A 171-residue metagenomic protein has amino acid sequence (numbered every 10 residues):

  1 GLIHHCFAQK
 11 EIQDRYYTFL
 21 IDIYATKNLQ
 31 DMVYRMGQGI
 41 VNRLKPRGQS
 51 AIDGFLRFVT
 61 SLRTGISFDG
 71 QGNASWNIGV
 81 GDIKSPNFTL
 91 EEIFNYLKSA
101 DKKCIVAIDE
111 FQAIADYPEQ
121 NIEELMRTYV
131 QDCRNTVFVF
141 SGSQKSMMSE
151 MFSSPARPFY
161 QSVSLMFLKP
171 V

Functional and structural regions predicted by a protein language model:
G1-C104: P-loop NTPase nucleotide-binding core
A8, G37-Q38, I122-L125, P155-F159: Glycine-rich, phosphate-binding/catalytic loops in enzymes
D14-T18, R134-T136, Q161-S164: Short glycine-/polar-rich loops that comprise or flank the Walker A/P-loop and associated switch/sensor motifs
L20-I21, V139-F140, L168: Small/polar loops that bind or transfer phosphate-bearing groups
Y24-L29, A113, S143-M147, V171: Conserved nucleotide-binding/hydrolysis micro-motifs of P-loop NTPases
W76-K145, S153: Conserved Walker B catalytic segment
K145-V163: Short regulatory helix/loop adjacent to the ATP-binding pocket of P-loop NTPases
S164-V171: Conserved AAA+ ATPase "SRH/arginine-finger" region at the nucleotide-binding site
